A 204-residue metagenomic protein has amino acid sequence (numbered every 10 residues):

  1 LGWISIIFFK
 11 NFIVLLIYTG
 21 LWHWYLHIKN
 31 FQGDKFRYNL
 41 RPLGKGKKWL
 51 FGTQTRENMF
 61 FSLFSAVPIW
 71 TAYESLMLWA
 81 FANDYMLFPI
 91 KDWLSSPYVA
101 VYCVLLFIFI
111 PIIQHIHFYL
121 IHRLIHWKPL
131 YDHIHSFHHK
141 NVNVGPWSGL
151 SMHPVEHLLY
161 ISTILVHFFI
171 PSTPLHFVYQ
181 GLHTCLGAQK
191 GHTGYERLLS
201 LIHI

Functional and structural regions predicted by a protein language model:
L1-F9, I69-C103: Long, highly hydrophobic alpha-helical transmembrane signal-anchor segments
G2-V67: Alpha-helical transmembrane segments in multi-pass membrane proteins
F9-W22, S62-W79, F109, L159-V166: Hydrophobic alpha-helical transmembrane segments of multi-pass integral membrane proteins
L26, N30, F81, P171-S172 (+1 more regions): Short helix-capping/hinge motifs at transmembrane helix termini and TM-loop junctions
Y38-N58, S62, Y85-S200: Multipass alpha-helical transmembrane domains of eukaryotic endomembrane proteins
I202-I204: Conserved small/polar residues in nucleotide/adenosyl-binding loops
